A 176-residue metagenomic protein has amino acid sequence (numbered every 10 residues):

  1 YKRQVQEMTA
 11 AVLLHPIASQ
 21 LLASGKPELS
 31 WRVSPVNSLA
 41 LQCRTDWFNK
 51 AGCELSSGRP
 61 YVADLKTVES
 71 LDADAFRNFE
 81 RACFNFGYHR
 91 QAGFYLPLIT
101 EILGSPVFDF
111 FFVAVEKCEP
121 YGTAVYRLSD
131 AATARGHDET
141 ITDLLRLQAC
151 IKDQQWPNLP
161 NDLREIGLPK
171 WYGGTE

Functional and structural regions predicted by a protein language model:
K2-R44, P160-E165: Metal-dependent nuclease catalytic cores that hydrolyze phosphodiester bonds in DNA/RNA, characterized by
S30, C43-D46, Q91-F94, L98: Short, hydrophobic/aromatic alpha-helical segments in well-folded domains
R32-V33, V68-S70, K117-E119: Short, solvent-exposed loop/turn segments at secondary-structure junctions
S34, F76-C83: Surface-exposed cleft-lining segments at the edges of enzyme active sites
V36-S38, C53-R59, L103-P106: Short, solvent-exposed loop/turn segments that connect beta-strands within catalytic domains and beta-strand-rich
C43-F79: Conserved catalytic cores of phosphodiester-cleaving nucleases, focusing on short active-site segments
A82-H89, F94-E176: Metal-dependent nuclease catalytic regions and adjoining charged, substrate-binding loops involved in nucleic-acid end
